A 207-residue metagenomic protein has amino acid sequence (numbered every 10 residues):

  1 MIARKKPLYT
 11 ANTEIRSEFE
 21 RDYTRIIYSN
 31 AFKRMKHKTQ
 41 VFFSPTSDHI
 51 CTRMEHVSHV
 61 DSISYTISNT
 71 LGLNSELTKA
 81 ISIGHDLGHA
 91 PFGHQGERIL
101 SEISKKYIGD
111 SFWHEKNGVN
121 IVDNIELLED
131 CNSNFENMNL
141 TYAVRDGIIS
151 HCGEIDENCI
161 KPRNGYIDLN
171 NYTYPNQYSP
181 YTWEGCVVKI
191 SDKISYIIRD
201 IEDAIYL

Functional and structural regions predicted by a protein language model:
M1-E14, Y28-K33, S58, S62-I63 (+2 more regions): Sequence-structural signature of the catalytic-core scaffold of metal-dependent phosphohydrolases that act on
T10, E18-E55, N171-T173: Active-site flanking loop/helix segments enriched in acidic
R16-F19, Y65: Short, cationic motifs built from Arg/Lys/His that form the positively charged side of catalytic pockets
R25, A80-I83, G147: Residue-level recognition of specific faces of alpha-helices
H37-R53, K79-G84, I99-K106: Glycine-/proline-rich flexible loop or hinge segments
M54-H56, Y65, N69, L73-G88: Active-site-proximal cofactor/substrate-binding loop regions of enzyme domains
